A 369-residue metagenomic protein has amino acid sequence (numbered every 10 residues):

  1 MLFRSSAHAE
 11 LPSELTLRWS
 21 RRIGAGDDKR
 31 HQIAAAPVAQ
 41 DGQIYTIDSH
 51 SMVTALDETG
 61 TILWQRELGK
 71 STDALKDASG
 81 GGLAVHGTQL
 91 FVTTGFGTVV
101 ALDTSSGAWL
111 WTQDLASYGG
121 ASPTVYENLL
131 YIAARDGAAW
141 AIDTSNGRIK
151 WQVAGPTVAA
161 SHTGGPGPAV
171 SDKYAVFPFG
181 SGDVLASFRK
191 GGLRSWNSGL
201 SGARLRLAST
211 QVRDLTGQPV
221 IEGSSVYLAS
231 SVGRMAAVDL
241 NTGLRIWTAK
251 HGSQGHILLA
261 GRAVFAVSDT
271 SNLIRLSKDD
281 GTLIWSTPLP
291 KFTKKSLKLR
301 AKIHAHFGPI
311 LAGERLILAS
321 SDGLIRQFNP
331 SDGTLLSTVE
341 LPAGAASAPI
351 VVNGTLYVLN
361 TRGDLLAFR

Functional and structural regions predicted by a protein language model:
W19-V38, Q65-A84, W109-Y126, I149-D172 (+4 more regions): Extracytoplasmic beta-rich repeat domains
D48, D57, A78, T94-G95 (+7 more regions): Structural signature of WD-repeat beta-propellers
D57-T61, D103-G107, D143-G147, F188-G192 (+3 more regions): Short loop/turn segments that connect beta-strands within beta-propeller blades
A263-K278, T282, S286-Q327: Loop/turn-rich, solvent-exposed surfaces of beta-rich toroidal or solenoidal domains
L341-R369: Blade-level signature of beta-propeller repeat domains, shared across WD40, Kelch, NHL, RCC1 and BNR/Asp-box propellers
